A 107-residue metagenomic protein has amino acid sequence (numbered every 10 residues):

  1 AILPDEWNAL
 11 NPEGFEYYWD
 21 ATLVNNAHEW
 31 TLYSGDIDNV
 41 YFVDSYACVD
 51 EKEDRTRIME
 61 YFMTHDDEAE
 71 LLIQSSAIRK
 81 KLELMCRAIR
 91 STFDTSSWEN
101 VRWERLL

Functional and structural regions predicted by a protein language model:
A1-L107: Active-site-flanking segments in enzyme catalytic domains
